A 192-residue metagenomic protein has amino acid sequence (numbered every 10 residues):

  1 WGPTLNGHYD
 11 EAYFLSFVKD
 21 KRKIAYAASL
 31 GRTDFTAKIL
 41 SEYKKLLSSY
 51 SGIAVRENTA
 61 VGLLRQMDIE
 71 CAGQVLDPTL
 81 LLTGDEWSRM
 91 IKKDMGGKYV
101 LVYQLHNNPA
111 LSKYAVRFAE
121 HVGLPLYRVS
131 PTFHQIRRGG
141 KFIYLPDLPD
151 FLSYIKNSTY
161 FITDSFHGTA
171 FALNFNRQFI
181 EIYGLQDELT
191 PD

Functional and structural regions predicted by a protein language model:
W1-K45, D94: Aromatic- and Gly/Pro-rich donor/ligand-binding loops that form nucleotide- or phosphate-bearing donor binding pockets
A25-G31, L63, Q104-H106, A110-D147: Catalytic donor nucleotide-activated moiety binding site of glycosyltransferases and closely related
D34-K38, L80-K93: Acidic anion/phosphate-binding donor-loop and adjacent secondary structure in glycosyltransferase catalytic cores
K44-S49, I155: A conserved, positively charged/aromatic
G52-V61, E70-L82: Donor nucleotide-sugar binding/catalytic pocket of nucleotide-sugar-dependent glycosyltransferases
A72, L76-L80, G84, P131-T132 (+1 more regions): Donor nucleotide-activated moiety binding/catalytic core segment of transferases that use nucleotide-activated donors
D94-H106: Conserved donor-binding/catalytic core segment of Leloir-type glycosyltransferases
Y154-P191: A donor-sugar binding/catalytic signature common to diverse glycosyltransferases and related nucleotide-sugar
